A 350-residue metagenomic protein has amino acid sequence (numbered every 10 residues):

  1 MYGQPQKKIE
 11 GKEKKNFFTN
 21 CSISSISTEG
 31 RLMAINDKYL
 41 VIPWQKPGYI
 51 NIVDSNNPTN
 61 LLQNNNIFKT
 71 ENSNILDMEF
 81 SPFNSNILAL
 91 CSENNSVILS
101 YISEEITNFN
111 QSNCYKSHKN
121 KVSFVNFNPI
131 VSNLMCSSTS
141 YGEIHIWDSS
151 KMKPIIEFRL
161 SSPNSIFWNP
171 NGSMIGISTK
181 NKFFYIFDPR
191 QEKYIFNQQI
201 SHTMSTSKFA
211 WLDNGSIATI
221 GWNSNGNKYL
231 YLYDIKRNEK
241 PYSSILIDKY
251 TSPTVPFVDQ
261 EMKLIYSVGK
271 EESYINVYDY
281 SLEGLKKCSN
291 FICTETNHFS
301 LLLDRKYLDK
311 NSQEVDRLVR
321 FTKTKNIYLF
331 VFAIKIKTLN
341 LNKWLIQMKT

Functional and structural regions predicted by a protein language model:
M1-L61, C288, Y307-T350: Acidic and/or Ser/Thr-rich intrinsically disordered tails and linkers that flank eukaryotic scaffold proteins
I23-N36, M78-F83, V125-I130, W168-N169 (+3 more regions): Structural signature of eukaryotic scaffold interfaces centered on beta-propeller domains
G30, D37-Y39, P47-I50, N65 (+3 more regions): A common structural microfeature
L40, I87-L88, L134-M135, I175 (+3 more regions): Acidic/hydrophobic-patterned starts of short beta strands in beta-sheet-rich repeat architectures
P47-I52, S96-S100, F183-Y185, G226-Y231 (+2 more regions): Structural motif
T59-L88, N120: Blade-loop segments of beta-propeller domains
C91-E93, V97-C114: Right-handed parallel beta-helix
S117-K121, V125-L285, F291-E295: WD40 beta-propeller repeat blades
